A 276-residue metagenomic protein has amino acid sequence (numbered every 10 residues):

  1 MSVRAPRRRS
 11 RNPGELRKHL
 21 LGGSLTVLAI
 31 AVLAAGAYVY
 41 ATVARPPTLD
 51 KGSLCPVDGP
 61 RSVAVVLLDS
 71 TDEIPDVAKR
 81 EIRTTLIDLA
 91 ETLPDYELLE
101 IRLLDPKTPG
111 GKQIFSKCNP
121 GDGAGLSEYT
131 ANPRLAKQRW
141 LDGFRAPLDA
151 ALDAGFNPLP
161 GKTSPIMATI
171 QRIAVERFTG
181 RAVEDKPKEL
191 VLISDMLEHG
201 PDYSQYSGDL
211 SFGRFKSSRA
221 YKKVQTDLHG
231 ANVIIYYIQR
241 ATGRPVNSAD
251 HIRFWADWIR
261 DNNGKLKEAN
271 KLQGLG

Functional and structural regions predicted by a protein language model:
M1-R9: N-terminal intrinsically disordered, acidic low-complexity segments at the extreme N-terminus
S10-V65, T71-A78, E91: Acidic, polar low-complexity linker/tail segments
H19, A41, S211-G276: Von Willebrand factor type A / integrin I
G59-E73, D149-G155, I234-Q239: Acidic/histidine-rich, surface-exposed loop or edge segments in extracytoplasmic proteins
G59-L135, L190: Von Willebrand factor
L68-S70, I173, P187-P201: DG-centered beta-turn motif at the end of beta-strands
I74-A78, P109-Q113, H199-Y203, G243-V246 (+1 more regions): Extracytoplasmic/secreted cell-surface and envelope-processing proteins
G125-K186: Von Willebrand factor
